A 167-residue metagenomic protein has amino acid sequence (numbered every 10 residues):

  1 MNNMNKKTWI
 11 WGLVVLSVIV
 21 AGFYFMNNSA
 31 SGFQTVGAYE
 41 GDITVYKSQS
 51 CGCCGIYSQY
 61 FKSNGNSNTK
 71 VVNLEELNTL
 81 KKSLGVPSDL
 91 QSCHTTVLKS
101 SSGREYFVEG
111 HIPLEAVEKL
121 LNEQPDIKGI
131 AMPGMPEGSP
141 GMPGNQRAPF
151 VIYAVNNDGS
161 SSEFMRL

Functional and structural regions predicted by a protein language model:
M1-K6: Short, Lys/Arg-rich N-terminal segment immediately upstream of the first membrane anchor
I10-Y24: Hydrophobic membrane-insertion alpha-helices, especially the h-region of bacterial N-terminal signal peptides
F23-F33: Hydrophobic single-pass membrane-insertion segments
T35-N64: Local sequence-structure signature of Cys/Sec-based thiol-disulfide redox active-site neighborhoods
D42-T44, S67-N68, G103-Y106: Short active-site oxyanion
S50, Y57, N73-E76, P113-V117: Stable alpha-helical elements in mature extracytoplasmic
S58-N78: Conserved helix-turn-beta segment immediately C-terminal to the redox Cys motif in thioredoxin-like folds
K82-S83, D89-L167: Thiol/selenol-based redox catalytic cores and closely related redox-interacting motifs
